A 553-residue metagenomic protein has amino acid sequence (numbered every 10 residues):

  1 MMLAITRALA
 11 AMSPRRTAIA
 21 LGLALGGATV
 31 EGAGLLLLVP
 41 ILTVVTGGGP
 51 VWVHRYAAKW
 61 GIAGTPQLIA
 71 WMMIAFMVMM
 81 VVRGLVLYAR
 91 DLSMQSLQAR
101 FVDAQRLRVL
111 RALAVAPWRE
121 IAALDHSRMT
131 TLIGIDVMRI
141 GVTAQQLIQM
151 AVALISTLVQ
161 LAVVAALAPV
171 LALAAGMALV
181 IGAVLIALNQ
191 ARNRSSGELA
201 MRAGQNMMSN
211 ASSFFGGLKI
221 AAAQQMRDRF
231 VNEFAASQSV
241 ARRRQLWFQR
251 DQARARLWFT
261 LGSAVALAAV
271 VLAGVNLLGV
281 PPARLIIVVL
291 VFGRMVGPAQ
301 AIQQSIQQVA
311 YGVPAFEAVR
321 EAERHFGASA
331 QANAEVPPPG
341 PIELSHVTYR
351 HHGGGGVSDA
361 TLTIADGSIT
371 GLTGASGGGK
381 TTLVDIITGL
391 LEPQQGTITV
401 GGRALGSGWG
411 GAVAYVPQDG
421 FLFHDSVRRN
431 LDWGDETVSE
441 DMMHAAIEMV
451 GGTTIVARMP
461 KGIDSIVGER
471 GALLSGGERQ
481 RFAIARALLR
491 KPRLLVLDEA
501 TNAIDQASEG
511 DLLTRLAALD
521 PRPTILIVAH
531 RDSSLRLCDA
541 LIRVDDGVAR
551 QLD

Functional and structural regions predicted by a protein language model:
M1-V39, T46-M73, V82, A89-M94 (+7 more regions): Membrane-integrated ABC transporters
L9-P14, W118, I135-L147, S195-A203 (+5 more regions): An intracellular "coupling" helix at the cytosolic face of ABC transporter transmembrane type-1 domains
R16, F76-R83, L87, L179-I181 (+2 more regions): Hydrophobic alpha-helical segments in the permease module
G22-G26, Q149-L199, A269-R284: Transmembrane helices of ABC transporter permease
A223-M226, R250, M295-A322, Q331-A332: Cytosolic ends of transmembrane helices, especially the final helix of ABC transmembrane type-1 domains
T388: Helix-to-loop junction immediately C-terminal to a conserved catalytic motif
T399, R428-E469, L513-T514, R522: ABC ATPase nucleotide-binding domain helical subdomain, centered on the C-loop/LSGGQ "ABC signature"
N430, V450, I466-D553: ABC-family ATPase nucleotide-binding domain "signature/switch" substructure
